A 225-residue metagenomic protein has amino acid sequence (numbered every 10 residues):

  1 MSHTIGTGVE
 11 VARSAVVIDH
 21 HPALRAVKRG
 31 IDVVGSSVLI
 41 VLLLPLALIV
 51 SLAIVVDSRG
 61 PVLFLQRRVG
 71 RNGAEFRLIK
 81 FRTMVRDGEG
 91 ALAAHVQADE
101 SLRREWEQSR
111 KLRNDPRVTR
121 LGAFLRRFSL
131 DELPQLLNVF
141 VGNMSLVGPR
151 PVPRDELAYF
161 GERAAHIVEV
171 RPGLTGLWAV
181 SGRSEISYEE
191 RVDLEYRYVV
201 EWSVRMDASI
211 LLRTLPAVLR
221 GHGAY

Functional and structural regions predicted by a protein language model:
M1-S14, P61, L112, R126-Y225: Hydrophobic structural segments characteristic of membrane proteins
S2-I5, L63-P116, T175-D193: Short, glycine-rich, amphipathic interfacial segments at transmembrane boundaries or analogous
H3-T4, V17-A91, V204, S209-Y225: A hydrophobic, helix-centered structural microdomain
A15-D19, W106, Y196: Short amphipathic alpha-helical segments at helix-loop
K28-R29, L65-G70, A74-M84, R117 (+6 more regions): Short, cationic motifs built from Arg/Lys/His that form the positively charged side of catalytic pockets
I40-V41, F124-F128: Histidine kinase transmitter module recognition
